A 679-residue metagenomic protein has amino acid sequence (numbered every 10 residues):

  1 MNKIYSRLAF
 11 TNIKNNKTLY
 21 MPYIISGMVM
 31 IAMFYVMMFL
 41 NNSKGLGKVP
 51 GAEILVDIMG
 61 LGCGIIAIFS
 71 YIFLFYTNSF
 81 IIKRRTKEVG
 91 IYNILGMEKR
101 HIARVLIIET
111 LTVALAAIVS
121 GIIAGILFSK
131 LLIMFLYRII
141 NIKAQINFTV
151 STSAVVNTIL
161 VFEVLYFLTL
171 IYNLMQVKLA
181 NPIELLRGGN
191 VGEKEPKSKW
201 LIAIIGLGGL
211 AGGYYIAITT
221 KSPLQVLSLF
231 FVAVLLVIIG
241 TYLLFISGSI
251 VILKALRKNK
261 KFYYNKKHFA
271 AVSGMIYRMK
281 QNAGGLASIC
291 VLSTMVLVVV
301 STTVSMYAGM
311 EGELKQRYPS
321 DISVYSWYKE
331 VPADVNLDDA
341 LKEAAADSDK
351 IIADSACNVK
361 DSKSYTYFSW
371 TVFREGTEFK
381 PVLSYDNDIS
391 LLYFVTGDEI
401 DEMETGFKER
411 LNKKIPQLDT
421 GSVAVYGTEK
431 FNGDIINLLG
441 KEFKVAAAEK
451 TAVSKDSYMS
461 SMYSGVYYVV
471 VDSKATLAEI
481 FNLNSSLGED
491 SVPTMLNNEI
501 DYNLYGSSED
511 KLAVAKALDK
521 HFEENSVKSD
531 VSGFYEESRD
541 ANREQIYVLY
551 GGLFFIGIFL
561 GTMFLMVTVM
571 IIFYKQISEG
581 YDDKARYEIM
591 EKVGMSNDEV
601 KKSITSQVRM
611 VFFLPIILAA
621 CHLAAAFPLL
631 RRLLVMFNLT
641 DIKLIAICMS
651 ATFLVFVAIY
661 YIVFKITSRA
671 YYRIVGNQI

Functional and structural regions predicted by a protein language model:
M1-I31, E195-W200, G209, L244-S293 (+2 more regions): N-terminal Sec/SRP start-transfer signal
K3-R7, L179-E193, Y581, Y672-I679: Short cytosolic juxtamembrane segments of multi-pass membrane proteins
K17-G45, E53-G90, T110-A124, L235-I238 (+4 more regions): Hydrophobic alpha-helical transmembrane segments of multi-pass inner-membrane transport and secretion
F39-E53, I122-A154, A211-S228, P615-Q678: Short helix-loop junctions at transmembrane helix boundaries
Y76, R84, Q176, S222 (+5 more regions): Juxtamembrane interface at the cytosolic side of transmembrane helices
T112-L256: Hydrophobic alpha-helical segments
E313-M566: Basic-flanked hydrophobic alpha-helices used for secretion and membrane insertion
